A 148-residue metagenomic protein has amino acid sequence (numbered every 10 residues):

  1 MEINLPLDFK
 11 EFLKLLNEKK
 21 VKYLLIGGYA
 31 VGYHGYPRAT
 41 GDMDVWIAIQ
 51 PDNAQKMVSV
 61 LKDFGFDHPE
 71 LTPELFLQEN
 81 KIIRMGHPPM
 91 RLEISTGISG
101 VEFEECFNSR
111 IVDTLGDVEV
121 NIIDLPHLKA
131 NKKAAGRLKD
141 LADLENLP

Functional and structural regions predicted by a protein language model:
M1-P148: Compositionally biased terminal segments of proteins
